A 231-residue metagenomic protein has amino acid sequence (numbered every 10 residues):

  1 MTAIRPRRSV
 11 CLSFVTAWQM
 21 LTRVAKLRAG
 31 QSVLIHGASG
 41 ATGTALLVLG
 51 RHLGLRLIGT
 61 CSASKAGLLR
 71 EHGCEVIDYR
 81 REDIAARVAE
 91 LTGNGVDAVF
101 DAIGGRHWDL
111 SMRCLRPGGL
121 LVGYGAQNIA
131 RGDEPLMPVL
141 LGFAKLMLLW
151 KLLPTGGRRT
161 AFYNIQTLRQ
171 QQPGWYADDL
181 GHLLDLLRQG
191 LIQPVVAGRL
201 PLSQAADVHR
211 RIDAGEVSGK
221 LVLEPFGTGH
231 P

Functional and structural regions predicted by a protein language model:
M1-V10: Short pre-catalytic strand/loop immediately N-terminal to key active-site residues, enriched for Gly-Thr
T2-A3, K26-S32, N94-G95: Short helix-loop-beta connector
V10-E82, A86: Mid-domain Rossmann-like dinucleotide-binding core that forms the NAD(H)/NADP(H) cofactor-binding site
R28, G93, R116, E216: Short conserved AdoMet
L34, D97-F100, V122: N-terminal Rossmann-like NAD(P) cofactor-binding module of classical short-chain dehydrogenase/reductase
A89-A98: A short acidic, Gly/Pro-enriched loop at the edge of an enzyme's catalytic core that lines a small-molecule cofactor
R106-Q189, P225-P231: Glycine-rich phosphate-binding loop and adjacent beta-alpha segment of Rossmann(oid) nucleotide-cofactor-binding
L184-R199, A206-P231: C-terminal capping/lid region of NAD(P)-dependent oxidoreductase domains
